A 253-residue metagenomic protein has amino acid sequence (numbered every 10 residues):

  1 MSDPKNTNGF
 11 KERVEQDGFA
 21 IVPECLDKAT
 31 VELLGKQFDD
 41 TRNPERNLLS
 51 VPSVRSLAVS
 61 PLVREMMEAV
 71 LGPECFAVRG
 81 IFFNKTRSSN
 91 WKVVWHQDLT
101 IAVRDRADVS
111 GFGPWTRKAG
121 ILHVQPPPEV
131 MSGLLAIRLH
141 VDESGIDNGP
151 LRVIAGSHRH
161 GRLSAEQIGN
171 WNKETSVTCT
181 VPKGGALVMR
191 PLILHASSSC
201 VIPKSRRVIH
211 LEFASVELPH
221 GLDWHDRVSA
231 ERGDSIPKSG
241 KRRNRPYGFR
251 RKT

Functional and structural regions predicted by a protein language model:
M1-K118, R232-G233, K238-R243: Non-heme Fe(II)-dependent double-stranded beta-helix
F19, L134, R206-V208: Short hydrophobic/aromatic beta-strand or adjacent loop that forms the aromatic wall/cage of a ligand/substrate-binding
V22, H96, L139, L187-M189: Short hydrophobic-aromatic micro-motifs
K36, G161, Q167-N170, S176-V177 (+2 more regions): Non-heme Fe(II)/2-oxoglutarate
G80-I81, H140, G156, P191-L192: Short, well-ordered beta-to-alpha junction loops that form the rim of enzyme active sites and present histidine/acidic
N84, L139, V153, L211-F213: Hydrophobic side chains in beta-strands
S89-T180, P219-H225: Catalytic core of non-heme Fe(II) oxygenases with the double-stranded beta-helix
